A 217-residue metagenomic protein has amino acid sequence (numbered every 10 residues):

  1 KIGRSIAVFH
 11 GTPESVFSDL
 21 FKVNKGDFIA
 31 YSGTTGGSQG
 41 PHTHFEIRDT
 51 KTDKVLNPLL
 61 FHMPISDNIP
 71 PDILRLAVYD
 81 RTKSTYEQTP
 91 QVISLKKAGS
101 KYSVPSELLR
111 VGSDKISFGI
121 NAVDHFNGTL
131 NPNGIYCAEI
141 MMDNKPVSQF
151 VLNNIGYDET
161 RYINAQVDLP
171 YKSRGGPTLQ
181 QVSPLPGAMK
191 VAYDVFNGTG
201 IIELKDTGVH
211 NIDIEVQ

Functional and structural regions predicted by a protein language model:
K1-S18, G99, S103, M141-K205: Exoplasmic/lumenal beta-rich domain surfaces
G3-I6, G11-T12, S18-F21, E46-G112 (+3 more regions): Acidic, glycine-rich catalytic/binding loops that coordinate metals and/or anionic ligands
L20-S32: A structural signal for short beta-strand/turn segments enriched in small hydrophobics and glycine
S32-H44: Active-site loop architecture of trypsin-fold serine endopeptidases
D49-D53, Y136-P146: Short edge-strand/loop segments of extracellular domains
I116-F118, D206-V216: Short, well-structured beta-strand segments within conserved domains
T129-P132, V191, Q217: Beta-sandwich strand segments
